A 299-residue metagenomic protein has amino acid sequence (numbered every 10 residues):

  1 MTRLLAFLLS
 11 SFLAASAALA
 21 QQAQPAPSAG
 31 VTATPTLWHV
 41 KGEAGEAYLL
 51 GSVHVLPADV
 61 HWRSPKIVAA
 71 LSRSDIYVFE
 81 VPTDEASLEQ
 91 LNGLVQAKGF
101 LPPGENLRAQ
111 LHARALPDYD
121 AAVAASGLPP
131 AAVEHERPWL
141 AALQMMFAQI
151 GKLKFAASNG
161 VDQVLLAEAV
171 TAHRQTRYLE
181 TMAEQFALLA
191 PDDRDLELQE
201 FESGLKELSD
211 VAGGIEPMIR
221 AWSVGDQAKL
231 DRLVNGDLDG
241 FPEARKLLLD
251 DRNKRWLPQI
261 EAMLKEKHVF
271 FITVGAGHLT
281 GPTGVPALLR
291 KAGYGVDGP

Functional and structural regions predicted by a protein language model:
R3-S16: Bacterial N-terminal signal peptides
A17-P25: Boundary at the C-terminal end of the N-terminal hydrophobic targeting segment
Q21, T36, P282: Expand to "…catalyze enediolate/carbanion chemistry for C-C bond making/breaking, isomerization, decarboxylation
P25-A29, T34-L248: Structured, acidic catalytic/metal-binding patches in enzyme active sites
E243-P299: A cross-kingdom marker for long, charged
